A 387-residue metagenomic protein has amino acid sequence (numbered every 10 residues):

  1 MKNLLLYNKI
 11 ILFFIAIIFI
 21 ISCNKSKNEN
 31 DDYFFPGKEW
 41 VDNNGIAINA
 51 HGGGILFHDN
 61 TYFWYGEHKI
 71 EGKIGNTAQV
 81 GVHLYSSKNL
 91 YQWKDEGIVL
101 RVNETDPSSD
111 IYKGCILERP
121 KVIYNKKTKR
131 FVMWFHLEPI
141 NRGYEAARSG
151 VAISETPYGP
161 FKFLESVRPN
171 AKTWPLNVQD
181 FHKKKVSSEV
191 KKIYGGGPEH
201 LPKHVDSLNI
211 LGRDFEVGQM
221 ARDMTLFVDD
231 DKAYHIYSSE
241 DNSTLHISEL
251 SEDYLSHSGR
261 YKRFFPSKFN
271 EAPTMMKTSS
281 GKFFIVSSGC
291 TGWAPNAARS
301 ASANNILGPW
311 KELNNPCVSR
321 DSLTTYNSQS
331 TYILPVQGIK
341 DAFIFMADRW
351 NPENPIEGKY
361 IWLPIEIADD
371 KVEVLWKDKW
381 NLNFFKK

Functional and structural regions predicted by a protein language model:
M1-E29: Bacterial Sec-dependent N-terminal signal peptides
N24-K387: Carbohydrate-active catalytic/glycan-binding domains of CAZyme proteins, especially the secreted or lumenal ectodomains
